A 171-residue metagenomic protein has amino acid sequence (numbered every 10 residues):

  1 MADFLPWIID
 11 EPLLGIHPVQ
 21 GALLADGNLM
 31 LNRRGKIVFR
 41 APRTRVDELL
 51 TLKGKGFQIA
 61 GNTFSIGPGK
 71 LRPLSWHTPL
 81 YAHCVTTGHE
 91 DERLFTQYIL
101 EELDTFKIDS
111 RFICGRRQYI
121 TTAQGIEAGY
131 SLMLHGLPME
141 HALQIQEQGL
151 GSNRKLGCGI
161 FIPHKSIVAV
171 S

Functional and structural regions predicted by a protein language model:
A2-S171: RNA-interacting cores
